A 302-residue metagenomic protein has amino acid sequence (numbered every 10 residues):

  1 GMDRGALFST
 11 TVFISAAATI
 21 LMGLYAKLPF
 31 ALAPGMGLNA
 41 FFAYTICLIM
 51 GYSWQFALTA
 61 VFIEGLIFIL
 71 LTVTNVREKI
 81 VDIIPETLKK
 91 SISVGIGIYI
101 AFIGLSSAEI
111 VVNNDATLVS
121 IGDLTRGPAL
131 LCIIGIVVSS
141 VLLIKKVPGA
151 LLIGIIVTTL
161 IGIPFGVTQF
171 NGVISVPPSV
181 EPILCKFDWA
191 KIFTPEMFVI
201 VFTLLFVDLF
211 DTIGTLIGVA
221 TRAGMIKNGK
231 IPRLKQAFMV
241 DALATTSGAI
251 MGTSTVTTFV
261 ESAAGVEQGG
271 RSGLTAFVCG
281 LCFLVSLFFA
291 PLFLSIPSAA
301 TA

Functional and structural regions predicted by a protein language model:
G1-A6, V119-I121, L152-K235: Helix-loop-helix hairpins and the membrane-proximal interhelical loops of multi-pass alpha-helical transport proteins
G1-D3, Y44-A57, E78-S91, I98-V141 (+1 more regions): Inter-helical loop and helix-membrane interface segments of multi-pass membrane transporters/permeases
G1-L7, Y25-A31, L118-P128, G265-T275 (+1 more regions): Short, amphipathic, aromatic/basic-enriched membrane-interface segments that mark the entry/exit of transmembrane
G5-S9, G51-Q55, T59, P85 (+11 more regions): Structural motif marking the loop-to-transmembrane transition
I14-G23, Y44, F62-T72, S93-A108 (+6 more regions): Hydrophobic core segments of alpha-helical transmembrane domains in multi-pass membrane transport and ion-translocation
I14-S15, L24, G35-S93, V219-A302: Helix-loop-helix junctions within the multi-pass membrane cores of secondary transporters/permeases
I20-P34, V141-L152, E267-G273: Membrane-helix interface "capping/anchor" motifs
K27-A31, V76-R77, V111-D115, I144 (+4 more regions): Transmembrane helix-loop junctions in multipass membrane proteins, especially transporters and channels
